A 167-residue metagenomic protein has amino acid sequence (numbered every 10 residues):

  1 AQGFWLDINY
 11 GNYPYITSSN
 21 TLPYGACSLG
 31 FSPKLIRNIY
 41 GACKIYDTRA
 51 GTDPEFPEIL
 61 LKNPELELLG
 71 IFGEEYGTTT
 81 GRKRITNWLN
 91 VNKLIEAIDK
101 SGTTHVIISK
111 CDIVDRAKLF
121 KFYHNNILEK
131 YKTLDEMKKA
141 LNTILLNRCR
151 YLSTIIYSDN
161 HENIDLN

Functional and structural regions predicted by a protein language model:
A1-N167: Non-transmembrane, aqueous-exposed alpha-helical and coiled segments at domain scale
